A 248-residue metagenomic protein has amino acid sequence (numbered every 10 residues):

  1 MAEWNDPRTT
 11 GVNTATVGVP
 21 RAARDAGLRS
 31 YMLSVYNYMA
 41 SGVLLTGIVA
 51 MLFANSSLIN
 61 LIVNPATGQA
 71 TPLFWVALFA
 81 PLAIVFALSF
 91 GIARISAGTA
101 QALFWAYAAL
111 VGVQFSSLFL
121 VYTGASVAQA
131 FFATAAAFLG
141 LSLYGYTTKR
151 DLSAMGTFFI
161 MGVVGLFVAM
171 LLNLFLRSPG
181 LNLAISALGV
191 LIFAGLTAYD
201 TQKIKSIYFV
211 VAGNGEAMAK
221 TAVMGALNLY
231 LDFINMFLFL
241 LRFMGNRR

Functional and structural regions predicted by a protein language model:
M1-R248: A hydrophobic alpha-helical transmembrane-helix feature that marks the membrane cores and membrane-interface segments
